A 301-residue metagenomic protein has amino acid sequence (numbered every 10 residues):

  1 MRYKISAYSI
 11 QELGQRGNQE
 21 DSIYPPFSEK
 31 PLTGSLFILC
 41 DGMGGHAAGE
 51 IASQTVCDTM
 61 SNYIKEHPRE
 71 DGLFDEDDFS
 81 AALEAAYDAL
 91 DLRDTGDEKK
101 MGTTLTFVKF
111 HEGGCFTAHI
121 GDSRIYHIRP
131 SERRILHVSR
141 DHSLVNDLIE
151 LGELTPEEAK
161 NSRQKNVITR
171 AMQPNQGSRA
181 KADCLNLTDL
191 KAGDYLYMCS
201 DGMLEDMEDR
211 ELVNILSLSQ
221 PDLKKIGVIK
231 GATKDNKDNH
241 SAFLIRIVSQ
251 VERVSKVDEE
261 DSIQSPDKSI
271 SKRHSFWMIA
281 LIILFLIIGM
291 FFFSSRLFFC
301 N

Functional and structural regions predicted by a protein language model:
M1-N301: PP2C/PPM-type serine/threonine phosphatase catalytic domain
